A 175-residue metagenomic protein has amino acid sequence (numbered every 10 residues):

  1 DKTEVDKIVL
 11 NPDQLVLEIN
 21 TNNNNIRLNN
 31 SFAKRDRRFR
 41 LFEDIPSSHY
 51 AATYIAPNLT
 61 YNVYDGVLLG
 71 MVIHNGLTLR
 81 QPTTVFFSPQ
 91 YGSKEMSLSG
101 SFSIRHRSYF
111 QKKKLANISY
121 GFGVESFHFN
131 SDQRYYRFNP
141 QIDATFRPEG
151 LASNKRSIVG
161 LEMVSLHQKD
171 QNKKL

Functional and structural regions predicted by a protein language model:
K2-E4: Surface-exposed, short loops/turns at beta-strand junctions within beta-sandwich domains
L10-L115, D132, N139, D143-K155 (+1 more regions): Outer-membrane beta-barrel initiation region
N117-S119: Amphipathic repeat-derived elements
G121-F122, R156-L161: Acidic/histidine-enriched alpha-helical segments
V124-F129: Outer membrane beta-barrel translocator domains of Type V secretion systems
V159-K173: Large, well-folded core regions of big proteins
